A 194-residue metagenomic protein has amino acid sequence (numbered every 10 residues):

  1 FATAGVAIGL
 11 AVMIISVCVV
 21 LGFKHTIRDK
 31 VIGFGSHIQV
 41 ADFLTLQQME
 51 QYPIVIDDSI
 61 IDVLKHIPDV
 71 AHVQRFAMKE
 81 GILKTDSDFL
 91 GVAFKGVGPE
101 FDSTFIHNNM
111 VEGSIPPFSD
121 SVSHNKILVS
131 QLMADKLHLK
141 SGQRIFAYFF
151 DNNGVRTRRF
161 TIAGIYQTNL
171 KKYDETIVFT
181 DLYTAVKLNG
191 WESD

Functional and structural regions predicted by a protein language model:
F1-G9: N-terminal signal-anchor/signal peptide hydrophobic helix marking the start of the first transmembrane segment
A11, C18-A93, F118-V122: Hydrophobic, regular-secondary-structure patches
G33-G35, S87-V92, V122-H124, K140-G142 (+3 more regions): Extracytoplasmic
I38, M133-A134, S193-D194: A short beta-strand structural signal in non-transmembrane regions
A93-K136: Short beta-strand boundary microenvironments
D135-R158: Short conserved beta-strand and strand-loop elements enriched in small hydrophobics with frequent Asp/Gly
F150-T161, I165-D194: Mechanotransmission and gating elements of multispan inner-membrane complexes involved in transport and envelope
